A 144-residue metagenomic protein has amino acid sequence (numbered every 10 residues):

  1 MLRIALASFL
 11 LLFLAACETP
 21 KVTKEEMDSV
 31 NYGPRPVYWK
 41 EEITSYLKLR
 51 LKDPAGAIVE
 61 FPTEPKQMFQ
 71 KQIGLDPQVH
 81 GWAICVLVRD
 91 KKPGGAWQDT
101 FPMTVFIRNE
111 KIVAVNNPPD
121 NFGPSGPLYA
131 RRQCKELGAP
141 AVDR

Functional and structural regions predicted by a protein language model:
M1-L6: Bacterial N-terminal signal peptides that target proteins for export
F13-A16: C-terminal motif of bacterial Sec signal peptides marking the signal peptidase cleavage site
E18-R144: Cystatin/cathelin-like cysteine-protease inhibitor module
